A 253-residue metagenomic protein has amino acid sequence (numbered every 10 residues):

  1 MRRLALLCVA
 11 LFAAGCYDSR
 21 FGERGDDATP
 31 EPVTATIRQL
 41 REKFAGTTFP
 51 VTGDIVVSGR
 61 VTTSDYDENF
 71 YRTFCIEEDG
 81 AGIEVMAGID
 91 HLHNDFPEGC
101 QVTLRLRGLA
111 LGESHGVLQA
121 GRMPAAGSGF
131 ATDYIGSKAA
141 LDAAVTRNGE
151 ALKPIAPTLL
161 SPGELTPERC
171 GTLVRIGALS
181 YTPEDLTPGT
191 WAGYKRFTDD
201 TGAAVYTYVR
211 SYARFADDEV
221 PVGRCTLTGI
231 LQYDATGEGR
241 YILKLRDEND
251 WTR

Functional and structural regions predicted by a protein language model:
M1-L4: Positively charged n-region of N-terminal signal peptides that target proteins for export
L6-C8: Sec-dependent N-terminal signal peptides
F12-G15: C-terminal motif of bacterial Sec signal peptides marking the signal peptidase cleavage site
Y17-R253: OB-fold nucleic-acid-binding modules
